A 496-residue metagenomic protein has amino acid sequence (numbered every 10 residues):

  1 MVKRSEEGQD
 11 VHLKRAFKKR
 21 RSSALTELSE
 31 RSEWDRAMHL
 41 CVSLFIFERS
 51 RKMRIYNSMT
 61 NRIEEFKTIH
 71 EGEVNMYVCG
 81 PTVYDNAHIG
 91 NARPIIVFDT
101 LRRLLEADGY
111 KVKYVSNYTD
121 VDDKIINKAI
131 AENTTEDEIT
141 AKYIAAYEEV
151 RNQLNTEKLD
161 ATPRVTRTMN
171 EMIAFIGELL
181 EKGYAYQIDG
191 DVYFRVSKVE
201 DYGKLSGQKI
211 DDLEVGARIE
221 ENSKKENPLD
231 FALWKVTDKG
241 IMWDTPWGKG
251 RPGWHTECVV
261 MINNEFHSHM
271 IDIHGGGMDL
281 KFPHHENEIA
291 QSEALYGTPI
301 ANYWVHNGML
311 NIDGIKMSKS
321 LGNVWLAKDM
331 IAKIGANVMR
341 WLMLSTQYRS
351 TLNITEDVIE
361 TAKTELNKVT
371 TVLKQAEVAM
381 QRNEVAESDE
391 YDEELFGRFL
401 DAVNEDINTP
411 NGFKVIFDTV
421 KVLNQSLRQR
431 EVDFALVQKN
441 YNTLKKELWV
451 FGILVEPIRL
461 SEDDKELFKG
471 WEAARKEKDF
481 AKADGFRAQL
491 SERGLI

Functional and structural regions predicted by a protein language model:
V2-H12: Extreme N-terminal basic, low-complexity initiation segments that serve as generic localization/processing leaders
R4, R15, R20, L28-W34 (+1 more regions): Cationic, low-complexity basic patches in intrinsically disordered or flexible, solvent-exposed regions
E33-K52: Short, Lys/Arg-enriched N-terminal segments with co-localized hydrophobic residues within the first ~10-30 amino acids
R51-Y84, D99, N170-E377: Alpha-helical recognition segments enriched in aromatics with Gly/Pro capping that present substrate-recognition
T60-E65, I69-E157: N-terminal, positively charged nucleic-acid-binding surface of large information/translation enzymes
Y110, Y184, L495: Short phosphate-binding/catalytic loops that engage adenosine nucleotides
Y118-D122, Y143-Y147, E157-M172, G190-V199: Short, glycine/charge-rich beta-strand/loop segments that flank catalytic centers and engage negatively charged groups
K316-M317, L326-I496: Structural preference for alpha-helix termini/caps and helix-kink/transition segments
